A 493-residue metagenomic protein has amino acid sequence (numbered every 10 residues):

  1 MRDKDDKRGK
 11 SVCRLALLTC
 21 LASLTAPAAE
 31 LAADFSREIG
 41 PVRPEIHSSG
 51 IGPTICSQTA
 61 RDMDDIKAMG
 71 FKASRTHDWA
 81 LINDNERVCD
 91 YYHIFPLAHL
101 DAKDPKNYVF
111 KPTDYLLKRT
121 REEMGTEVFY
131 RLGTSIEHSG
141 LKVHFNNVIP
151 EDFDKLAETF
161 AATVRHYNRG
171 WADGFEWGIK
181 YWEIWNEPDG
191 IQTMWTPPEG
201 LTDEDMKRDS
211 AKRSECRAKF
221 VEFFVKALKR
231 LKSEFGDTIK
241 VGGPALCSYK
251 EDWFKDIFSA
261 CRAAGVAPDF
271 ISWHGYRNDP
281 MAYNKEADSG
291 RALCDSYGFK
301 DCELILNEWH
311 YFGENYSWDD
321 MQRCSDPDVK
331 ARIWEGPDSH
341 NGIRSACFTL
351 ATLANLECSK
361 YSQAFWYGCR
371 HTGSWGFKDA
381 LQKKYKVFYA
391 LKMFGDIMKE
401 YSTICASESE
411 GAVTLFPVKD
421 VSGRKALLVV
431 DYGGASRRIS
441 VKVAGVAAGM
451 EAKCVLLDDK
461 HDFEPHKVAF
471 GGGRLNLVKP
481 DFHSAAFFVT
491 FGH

Functional and structural regions predicted by a protein language model:
R14-S23: Bacterial N-terminal signal peptides
P27-F71: Mature N-terminal, pre-catalytic/accessory segment of carbohydrate-active enzymes
S49, T120, T163, W182 (+5 more regions): Conserved, mostly hydrophobic/aromatic
M69-N278: Substrate-binding cleft and catalytic face of glycoside hydrolase catalytic domains, especially the flexible beta-alpha
R213-T349, S359: Noncatalytic carbohydrate-binding groove/subsite architecture in carbohydrate-active enzymes
H310-M398, S402-L415, V421: Aromatic/acidic polysaccharide-binding cleft in carbohydrate-active enzymes
S409-M450, C454-D459, H483-A486: Carbohydrate-binding surface patches
F470-H493: C-terminal beta-strand-rich structural cap/linker in extracellular carbohydrate-active enzymes
